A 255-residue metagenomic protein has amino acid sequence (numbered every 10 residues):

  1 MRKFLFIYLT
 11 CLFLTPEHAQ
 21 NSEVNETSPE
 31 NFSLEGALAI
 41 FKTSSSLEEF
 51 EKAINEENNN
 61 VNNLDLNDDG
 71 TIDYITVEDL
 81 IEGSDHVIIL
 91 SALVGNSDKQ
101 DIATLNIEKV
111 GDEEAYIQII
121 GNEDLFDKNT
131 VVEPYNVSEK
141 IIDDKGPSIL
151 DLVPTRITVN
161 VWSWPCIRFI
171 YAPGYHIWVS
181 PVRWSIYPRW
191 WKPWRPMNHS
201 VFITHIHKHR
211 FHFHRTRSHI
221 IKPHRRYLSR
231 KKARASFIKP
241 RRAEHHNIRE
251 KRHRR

Functional and structural regions predicted by a protein language model:
M1-S22, R189: Bacterial Sec-dependent N-terminal signal peptides
C11, Q20, T27-P29, S45-L47: N-terminal leader-region detector that preferentially activates on the first domain or presequence of a protein
N21-I40: Short N-terminal segments immediately surrounding and downstream of signal-peptide cleavage
G36-E56: Extracellular/luminal recognition modules and glycoprotein regions
A53-N63, V87-A92: N-terminal post-signal-peptidase region of extra-cytosolic proteins
N62-Y74, S97: Acidic, glycine-anchored loop motifs typical of Ca2+
D69-D73, L80-D85: Primarily extracytoplasmic ectodomains and periplasmic/lumenal surface modules that are beta-strand-rich
V94-T104, E108-R254: Low-complexity segments
